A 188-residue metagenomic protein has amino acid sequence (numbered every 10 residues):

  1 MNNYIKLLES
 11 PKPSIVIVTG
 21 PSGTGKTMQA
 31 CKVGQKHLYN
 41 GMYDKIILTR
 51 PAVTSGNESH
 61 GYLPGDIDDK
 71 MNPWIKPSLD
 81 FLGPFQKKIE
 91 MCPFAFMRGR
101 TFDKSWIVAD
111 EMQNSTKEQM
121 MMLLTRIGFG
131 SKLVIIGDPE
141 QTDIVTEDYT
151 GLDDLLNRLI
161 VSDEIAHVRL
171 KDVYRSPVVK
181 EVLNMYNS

Functional and structural regions predicted by a protein language model:
M1-S188: Conserved helicase motor core of SF1/SF2 NTP-dependent helicases
